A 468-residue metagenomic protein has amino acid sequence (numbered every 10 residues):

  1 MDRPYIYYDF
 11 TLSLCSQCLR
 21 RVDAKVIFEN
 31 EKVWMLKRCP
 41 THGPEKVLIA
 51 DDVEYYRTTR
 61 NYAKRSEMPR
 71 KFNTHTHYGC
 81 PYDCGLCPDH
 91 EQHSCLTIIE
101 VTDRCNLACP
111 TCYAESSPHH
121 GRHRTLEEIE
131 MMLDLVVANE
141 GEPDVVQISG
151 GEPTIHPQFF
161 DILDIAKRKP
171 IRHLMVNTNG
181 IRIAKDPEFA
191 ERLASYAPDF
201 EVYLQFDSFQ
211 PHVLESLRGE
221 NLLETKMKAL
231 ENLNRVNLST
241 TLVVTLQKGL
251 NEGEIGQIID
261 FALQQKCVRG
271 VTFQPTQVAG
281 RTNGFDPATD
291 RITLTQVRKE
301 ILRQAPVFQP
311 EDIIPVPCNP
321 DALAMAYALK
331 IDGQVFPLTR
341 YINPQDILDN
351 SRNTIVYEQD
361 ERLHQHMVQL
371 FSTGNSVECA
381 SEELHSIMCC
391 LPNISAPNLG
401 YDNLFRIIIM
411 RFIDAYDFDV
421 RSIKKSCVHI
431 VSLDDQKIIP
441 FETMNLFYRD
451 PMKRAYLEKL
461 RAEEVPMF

Functional and structural regions predicted by a protein language model:
M1-Y78, Y327-F468: Radical SAM enzyme core and accessory elements
R3, I27, R124, T154-I155 (+5 more regions): Residues that cap or flank secondary-structure elements
R20-V22, Y82-D83, P187-E188, I255-I258 (+1 more regions): Short alpha-helical segments and helix-capping/turn motifs at coil-helix boundaries
E31-Y55, R60-S195: Conserved alpha-helical substructure of the radical SAM core
V101, A114, L204-F209, P275-T276 (+1 more regions): Short loop/turn segments at strand-loop or loop-helix junctions that form parts of catalytic or ligand-binding pockets
E115-H123, E215-N221, D286-A288: Short glycine-enriched, charge-decorated loop/helix-capping segments at active-site entrances that position
E130-Q147, H156-P275: Radical SAM/AdoMet-radical enzyme domain recognition
E224, R235-L399: Radical SAM enzyme [4Fe-4S]-AdoMet core and its adjacent flexible, acidic and glycine-rich loops/tails across
